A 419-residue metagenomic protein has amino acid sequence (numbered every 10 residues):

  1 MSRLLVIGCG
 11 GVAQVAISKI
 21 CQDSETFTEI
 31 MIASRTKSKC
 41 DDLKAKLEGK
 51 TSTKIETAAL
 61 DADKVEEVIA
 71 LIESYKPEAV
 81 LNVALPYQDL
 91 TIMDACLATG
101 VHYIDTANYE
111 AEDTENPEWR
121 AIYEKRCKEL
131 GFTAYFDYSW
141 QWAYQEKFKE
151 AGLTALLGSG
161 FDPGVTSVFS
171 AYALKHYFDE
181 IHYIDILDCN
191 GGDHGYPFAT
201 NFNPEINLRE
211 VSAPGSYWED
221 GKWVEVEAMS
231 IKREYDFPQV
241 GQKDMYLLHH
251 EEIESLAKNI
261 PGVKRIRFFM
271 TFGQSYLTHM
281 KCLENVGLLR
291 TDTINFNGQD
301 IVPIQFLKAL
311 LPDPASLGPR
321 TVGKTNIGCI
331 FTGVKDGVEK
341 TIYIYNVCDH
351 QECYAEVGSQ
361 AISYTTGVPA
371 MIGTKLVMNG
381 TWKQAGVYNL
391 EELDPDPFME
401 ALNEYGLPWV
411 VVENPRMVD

Functional and structural regions predicted by a protein language model:
L4-G11: Conserved N-terminal Rossmann-fold NAD(P)-binding element of oxidoreductases
Q14: Residues forming the Rossmann-fold NAD(P)(H) cofactor-binding site
E29-M31: Short beta-strand element of Class I
R35-K39: Helix N-cap at the beta1-alpha1 junction of Rossmann-like dinucleotide-binding domains, i.e., the first residues
K50-K64: Rossmann-fold cofactor-recognition segment
L60-P77, A84, Q88: Conserved Rossmann-fold cofactor-binding substructure of NAD(P)-dependent oxidoreductases
P86-D89, M93-F202: Glycine-/Pro-rich loop/turn segments that contact NAD(P) or position catalytic residues in Rossmann-like domains
K175-D419: C-terminal catalytic/substrate-binding lobe primarily of soluble NAD(P)-dependent oxidoreductases
